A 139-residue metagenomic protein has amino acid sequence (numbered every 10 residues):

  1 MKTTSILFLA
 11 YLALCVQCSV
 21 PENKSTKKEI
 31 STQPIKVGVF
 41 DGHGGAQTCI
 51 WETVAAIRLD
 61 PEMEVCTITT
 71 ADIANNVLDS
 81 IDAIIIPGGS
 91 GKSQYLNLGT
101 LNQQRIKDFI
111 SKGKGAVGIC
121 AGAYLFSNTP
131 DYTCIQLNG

Functional and structural regions predicted by a protein language model:
K2-L9: Sec-dependent signal peptide recognition, specifically the positively charged N-region followed immediately by
L14-Q17: C-terminal motif of bacterial Sec signal peptides marking the signal peptidase cleavage site
S19-S25: Bacterial lipoprotein signal-peptidase II cleavage site
S25-T32, N75-N76: Short boundary motifs at domain starts and secondary-structure transition points
A46-T129: Helical hinge/lid and interdomain linker segments adjacent to catalytic or ligand-binding clefts that mediate domain
S127-G139: An acidic, glycine-rich "communication" segment
